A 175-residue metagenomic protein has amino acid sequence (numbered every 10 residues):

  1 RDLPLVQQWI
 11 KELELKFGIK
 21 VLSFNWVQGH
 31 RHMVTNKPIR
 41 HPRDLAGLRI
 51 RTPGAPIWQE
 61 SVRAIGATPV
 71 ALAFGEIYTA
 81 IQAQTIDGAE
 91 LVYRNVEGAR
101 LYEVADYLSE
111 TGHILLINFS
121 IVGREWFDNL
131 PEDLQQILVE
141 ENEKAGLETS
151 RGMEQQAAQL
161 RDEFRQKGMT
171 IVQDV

Functional and structural regions predicted by a protein language model:
R1, L5-Q7, K11-V175: N-terminal secretory/targeting leader peptides
